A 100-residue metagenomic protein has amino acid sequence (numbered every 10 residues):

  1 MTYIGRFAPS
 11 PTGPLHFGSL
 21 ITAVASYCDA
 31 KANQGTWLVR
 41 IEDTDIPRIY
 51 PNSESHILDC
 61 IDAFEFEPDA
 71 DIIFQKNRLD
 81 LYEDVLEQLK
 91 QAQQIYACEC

Functional and structural regions predicted by a protein language model:
M1-C100: N-terminal Rossmann-like or analogous alpha/beta NTP/dinucleotide-binding catalytic cores that position adenine
